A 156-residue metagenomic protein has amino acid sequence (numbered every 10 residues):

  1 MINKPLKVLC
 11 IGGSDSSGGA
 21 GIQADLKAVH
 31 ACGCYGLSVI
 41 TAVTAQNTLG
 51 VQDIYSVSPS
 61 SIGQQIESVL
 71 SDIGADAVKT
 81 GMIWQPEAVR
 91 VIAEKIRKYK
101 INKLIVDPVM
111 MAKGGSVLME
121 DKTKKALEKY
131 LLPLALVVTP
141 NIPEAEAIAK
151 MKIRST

Functional and structural regions predicted by a protein language model:
M1-A77, P133, A147-A149: Small-residue (G/A/S/T)-rich helix-start motifs and N-terminal tracts that mark the onset
S16-S17, W84, M111, R154: Glycine-/small-residue-rich active-site loops that bind phosphorylated ligands and cofactors
L37-I40, K103-P108, L131-P143: Non-cysteine beta-strand/loop elements that form the S-adenosyl-L-methionine
Q46, M110-A112, E144-E146: A short, flexible beta-alpha/helix-coil linker loop
L49, G114-M119, I148-M151: Short, well-ordered secondary-structure micro-motifs
D53-S61, M119-T123, R154-S155: Alpha-helix N-cap and loop-to-helix initiation/capping positions
Q65, V69-Y130: Glycine/small-residue-rich loop that forms an oxyanion/phosphate-binding "nest" at active or ligand-binding sites
D121-T156: Conserved phosphate/ATP/ADP-binding segment of small-molecule kinases
